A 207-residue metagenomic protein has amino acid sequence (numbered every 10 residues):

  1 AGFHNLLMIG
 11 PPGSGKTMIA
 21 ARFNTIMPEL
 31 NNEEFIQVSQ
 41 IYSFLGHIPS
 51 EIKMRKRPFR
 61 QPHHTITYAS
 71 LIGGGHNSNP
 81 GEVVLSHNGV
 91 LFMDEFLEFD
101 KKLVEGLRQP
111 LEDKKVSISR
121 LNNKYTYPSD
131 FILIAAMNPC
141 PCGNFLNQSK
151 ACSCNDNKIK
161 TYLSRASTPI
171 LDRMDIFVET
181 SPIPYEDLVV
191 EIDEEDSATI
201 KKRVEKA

Functional and structural regions predicted by a protein language model:
A1-N5, N77, S86: AAA+ ATPase active-site-proximal loops
F3-I48: Walker A/P-loop
I9, H76-V83, F96, D113-D130 (+2 more regions): Conserved Walker
G13-S14, I26-P28, Y42, L97-E98 (+6 more regions): Conserved nucleotide-binding/hydrolysis micro-motifs of P-loop NTPases
R22, P62-T67, S78-E112, A135 (+3 more regions): Conserved AAA+/SF3 P-loop NTPase catalytic/coupling segment centered on the Walker-B
N32-L85, Y125, F145-C154, R165-A166: Conserved AAA+ P-loop NTPase core
Q37-V38, N144-A207: Conserved AAA+ ATPase core "coupling" helix
F59-R60, V84-N88, I118-P139, S149-K150 (+1 more regions): AAA+/SF3 P-loop NTPase mechanochemical coupling elements
